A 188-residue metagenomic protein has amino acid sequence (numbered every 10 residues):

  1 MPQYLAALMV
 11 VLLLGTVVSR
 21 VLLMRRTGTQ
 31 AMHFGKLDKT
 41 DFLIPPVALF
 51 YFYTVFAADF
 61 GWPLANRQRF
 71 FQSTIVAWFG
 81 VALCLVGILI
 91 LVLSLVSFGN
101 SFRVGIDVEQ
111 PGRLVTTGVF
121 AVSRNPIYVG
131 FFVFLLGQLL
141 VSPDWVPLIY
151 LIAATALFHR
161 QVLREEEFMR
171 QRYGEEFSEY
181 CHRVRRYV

Functional and structural regions predicted by a protein language model:
M1-E109, R113, L135-F168, R172-V188: Membrane-anchoring alpha-helices and their flanking helix-loop junctions
I106-Y128: Active-site-proximal inter-transmembrane loops
S123-V129, G174-E179: Noncatalytic linker/hinge segments flanking ATPase motor cores
R124, G130-L139: Hydrophobic alpha-helical membrane segments of integral membrane proteins
